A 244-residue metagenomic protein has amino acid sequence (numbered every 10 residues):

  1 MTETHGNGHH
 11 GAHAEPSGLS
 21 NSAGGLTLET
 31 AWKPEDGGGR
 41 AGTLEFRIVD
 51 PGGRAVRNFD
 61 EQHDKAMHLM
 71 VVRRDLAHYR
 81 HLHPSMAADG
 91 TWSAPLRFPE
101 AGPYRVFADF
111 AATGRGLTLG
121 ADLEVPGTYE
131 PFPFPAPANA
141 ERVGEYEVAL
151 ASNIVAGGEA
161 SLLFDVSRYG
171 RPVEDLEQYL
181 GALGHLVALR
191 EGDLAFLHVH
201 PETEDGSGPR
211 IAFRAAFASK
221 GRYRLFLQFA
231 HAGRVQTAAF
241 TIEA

Functional and structural regions predicted by a protein language model:
M1-A244: Intrinsically disordered, low-complexity terminal tails/loops enriched in metal-binding residues
